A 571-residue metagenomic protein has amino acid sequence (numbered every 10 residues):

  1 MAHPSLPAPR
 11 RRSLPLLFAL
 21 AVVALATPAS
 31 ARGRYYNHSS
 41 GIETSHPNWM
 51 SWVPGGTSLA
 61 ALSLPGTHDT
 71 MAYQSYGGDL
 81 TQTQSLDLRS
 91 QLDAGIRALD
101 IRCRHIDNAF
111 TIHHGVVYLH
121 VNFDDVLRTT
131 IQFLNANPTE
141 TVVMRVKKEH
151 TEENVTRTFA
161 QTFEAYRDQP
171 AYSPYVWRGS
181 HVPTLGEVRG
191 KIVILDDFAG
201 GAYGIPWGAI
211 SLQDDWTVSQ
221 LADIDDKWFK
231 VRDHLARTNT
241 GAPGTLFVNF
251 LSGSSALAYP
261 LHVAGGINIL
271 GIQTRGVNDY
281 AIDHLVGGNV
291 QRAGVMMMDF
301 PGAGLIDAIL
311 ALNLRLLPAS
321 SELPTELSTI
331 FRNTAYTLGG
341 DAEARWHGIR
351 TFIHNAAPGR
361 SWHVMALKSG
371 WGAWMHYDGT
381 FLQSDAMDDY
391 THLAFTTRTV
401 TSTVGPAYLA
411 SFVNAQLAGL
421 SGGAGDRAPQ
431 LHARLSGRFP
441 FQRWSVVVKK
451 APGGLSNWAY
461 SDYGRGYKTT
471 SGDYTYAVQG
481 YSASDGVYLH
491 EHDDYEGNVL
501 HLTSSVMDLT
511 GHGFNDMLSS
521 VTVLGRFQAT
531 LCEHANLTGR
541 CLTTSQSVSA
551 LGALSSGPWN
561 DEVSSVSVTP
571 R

Functional and structural regions predicted by a protein language model:
M1-R10: N-terminal secretory signal peptides that target proteins for export/translocation
P15-A24: Bacterial N-terminal signal peptides
T27-A31: Sec/Tat signal peptide C-region and signal peptidase I cleavage site
R32-A94, D107-A136, T141, A202 (+3 more regions): Long, acidic (Asp/Glu-rich), low-complexity accessory segments flanking structured domains
A60-P65, R97-I101, T111, T141-V146 (+6 more regions): Structural recognition of the beta-strand scaffold that forms the well-ordered cores of secreted hydrolase catalytic
D168-V290: Surface-exposed substrate-engagement region within the catalytic domains of secreted or surface-exposed extracellular
P318-A483: Charged, amphipathic alpha-helical regulatory modules used for macromolecular assembly or allosteric control
A483-R571: Compact beta-sheet-dominated domain cores in extracellular/mature segments
